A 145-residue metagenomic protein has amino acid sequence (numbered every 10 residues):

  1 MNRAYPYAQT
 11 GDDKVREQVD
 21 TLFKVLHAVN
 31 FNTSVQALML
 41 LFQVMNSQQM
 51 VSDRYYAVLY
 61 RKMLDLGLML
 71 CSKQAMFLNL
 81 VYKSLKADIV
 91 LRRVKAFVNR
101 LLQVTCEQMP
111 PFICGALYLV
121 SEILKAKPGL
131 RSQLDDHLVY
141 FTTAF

Functional and structural regions predicted by a protein language model:
M1-R92, N99-P110, C114-K125, V139: Extended alpha-solenoid helical-repeat scaffolds
I123-F145: Acidic, serine/threonine- and proline-enriched intrinsically disordered linkers and terminal tails in large eukaryotic
